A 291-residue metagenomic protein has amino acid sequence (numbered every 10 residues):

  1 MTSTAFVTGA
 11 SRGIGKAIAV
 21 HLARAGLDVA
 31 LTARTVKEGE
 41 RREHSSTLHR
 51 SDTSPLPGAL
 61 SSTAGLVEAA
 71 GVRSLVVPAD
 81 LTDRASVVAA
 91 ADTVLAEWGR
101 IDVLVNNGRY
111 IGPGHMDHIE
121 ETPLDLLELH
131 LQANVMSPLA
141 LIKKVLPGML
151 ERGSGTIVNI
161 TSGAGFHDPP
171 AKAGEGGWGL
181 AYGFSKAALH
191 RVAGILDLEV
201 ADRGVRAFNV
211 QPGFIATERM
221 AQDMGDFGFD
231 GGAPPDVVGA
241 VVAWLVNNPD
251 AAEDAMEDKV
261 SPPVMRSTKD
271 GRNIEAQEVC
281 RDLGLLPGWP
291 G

Functional and structural regions predicted by a protein language model:
T2-S3, V72-R73, R100-I101, L150-G163 (+3 more regions): Active-site loop of short-chain dehydrogenase/reductase
T2-W98, G112-H118, T122, P290-G291: Short-chain dehydrogenase/reductase
V7-T8, N106-R109, G155-G165, R206-Q211 (+1 more regions): Structural signature of the Rossmann-like NAD(P)-dependent dehydrogenase/reductase core
Y110-I111, E121-L124, T156-D202, F214: Catalytic loop of short-chain dehydrogenase/reductase
I119-T122, L126-L131: A hydrophobic alpha-helix adjacent to the NAD(P)-binding/active-site core of NAD(P)-dependent oxidoreductases, strongly
I142-K143, G194: A short, exposed helix-loop element centered on a Lys and neighboring polar residues
D202-R203, N209, G225-G291: C-terminal helical subdomain
